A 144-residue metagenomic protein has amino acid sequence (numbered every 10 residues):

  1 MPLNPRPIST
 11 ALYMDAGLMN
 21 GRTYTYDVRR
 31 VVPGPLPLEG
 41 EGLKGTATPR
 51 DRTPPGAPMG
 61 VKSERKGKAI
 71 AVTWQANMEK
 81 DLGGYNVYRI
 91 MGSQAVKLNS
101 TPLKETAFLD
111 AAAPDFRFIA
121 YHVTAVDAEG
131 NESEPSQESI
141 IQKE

Functional and structural regions predicted by a protein language model:
L3-S9, L98-K104: Short beta-strand segments within Ig-like beta-sandwich modules, predominantly Fibronectin type-III
Y13, V61, V72-T73, F108: Hydrophobic beta-strand residues of extracellular immunoglobulin-like
Y13-P37, D110-E132: Beta-strand-rich modules
N20, R65-A71, F118: Short coil/turn motif common to extracellular beta-sandwich-like domains
V31-P55, D127-E144: Extracellular fibronectin type III
M59-R65: Short beta-strand segments of immunoglobulin-like
K68-L82: Conserved aromatic anchor
Y85-V87: Short beta-strand elements bearing conserved aromatic residues within extracellular beta-rich modules
